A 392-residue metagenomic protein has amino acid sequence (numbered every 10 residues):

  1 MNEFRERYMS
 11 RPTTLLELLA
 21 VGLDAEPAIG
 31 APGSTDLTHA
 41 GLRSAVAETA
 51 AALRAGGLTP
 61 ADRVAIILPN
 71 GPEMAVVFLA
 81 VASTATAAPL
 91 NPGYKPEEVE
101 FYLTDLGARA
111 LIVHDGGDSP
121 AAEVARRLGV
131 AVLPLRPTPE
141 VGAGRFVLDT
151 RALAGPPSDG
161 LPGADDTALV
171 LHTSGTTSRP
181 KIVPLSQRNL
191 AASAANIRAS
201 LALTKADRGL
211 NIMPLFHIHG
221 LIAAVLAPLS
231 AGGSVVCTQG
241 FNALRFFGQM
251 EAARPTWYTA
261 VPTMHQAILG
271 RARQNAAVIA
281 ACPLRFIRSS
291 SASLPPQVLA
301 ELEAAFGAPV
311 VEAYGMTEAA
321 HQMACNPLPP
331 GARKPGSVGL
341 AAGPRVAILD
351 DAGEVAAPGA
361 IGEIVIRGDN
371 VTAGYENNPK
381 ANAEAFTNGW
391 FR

Functional and structural regions predicted by a protein language model:
R7, P27-G71, A75-L79, K95-E100 (+1 more regions): Conserved AMP-binding/adenylate-forming core of the ANL superfamily
A25, P139-V141, R145-F146, L153-H172 (+2 more regions): Conserved pre-ATP/AMP-binding loop-to-beta segment of ANL
D36-A40, A168-A192: Conserved AMP-binding A3 loop
A55-G56, A85-L161: Structural core segment of the AMP-binding/adenylate-forming
A65-I67, M74, F78, A82-I112 (+5 more regions): Short beta-strand->loop structural element characteristic of the AMP-binding/adenylate-forming
A82, A191-R208, I218-T256, A267 (+1 more regions): Conserved AMP-binding/adenylation subdomain of ANL enzymes
P255-A260, L269-R333, R345-A347, A352: Gly/Ser/Thr-rich phosphate-binding loop
A341, A357-G359, V365-R392: Conserved ATP-binding/catalytic segment of the ANL
